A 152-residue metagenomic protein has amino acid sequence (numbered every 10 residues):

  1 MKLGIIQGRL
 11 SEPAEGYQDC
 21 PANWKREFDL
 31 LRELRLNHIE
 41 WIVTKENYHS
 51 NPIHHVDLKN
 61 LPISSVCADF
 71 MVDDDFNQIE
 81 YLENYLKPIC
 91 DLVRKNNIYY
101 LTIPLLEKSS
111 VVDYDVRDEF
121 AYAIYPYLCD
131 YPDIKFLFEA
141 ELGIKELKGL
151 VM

Functional and structural regions predicted by a protein language model:
M1-C90, R94: N-terminal pre-domain/capping segments
D74-M152: Active-site acidic/histidine proton-transfer and metal-coordination neighborhood in alpha/beta enzyme cores
